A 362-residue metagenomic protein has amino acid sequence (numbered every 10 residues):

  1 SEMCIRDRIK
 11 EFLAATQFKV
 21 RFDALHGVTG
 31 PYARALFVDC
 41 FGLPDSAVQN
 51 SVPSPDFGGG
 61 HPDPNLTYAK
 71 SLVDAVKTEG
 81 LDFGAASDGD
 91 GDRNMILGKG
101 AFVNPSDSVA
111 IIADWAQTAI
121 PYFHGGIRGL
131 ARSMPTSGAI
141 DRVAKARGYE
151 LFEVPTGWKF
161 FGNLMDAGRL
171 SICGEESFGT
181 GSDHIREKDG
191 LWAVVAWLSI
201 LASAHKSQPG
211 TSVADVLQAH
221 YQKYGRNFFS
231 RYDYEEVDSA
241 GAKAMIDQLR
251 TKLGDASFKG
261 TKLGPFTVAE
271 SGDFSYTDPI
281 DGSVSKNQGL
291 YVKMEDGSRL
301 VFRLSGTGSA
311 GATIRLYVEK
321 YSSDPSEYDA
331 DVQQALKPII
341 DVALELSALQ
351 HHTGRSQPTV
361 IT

Functional and structural regions predicted by a protein language model:
S1-R226, S239: Phosphate-binding chemistry for phosphorylated carbohydrates and sugar-nucleotides
Q208-T362: Catalytic-core signal marking the mid-to-C-terminal active-site face
